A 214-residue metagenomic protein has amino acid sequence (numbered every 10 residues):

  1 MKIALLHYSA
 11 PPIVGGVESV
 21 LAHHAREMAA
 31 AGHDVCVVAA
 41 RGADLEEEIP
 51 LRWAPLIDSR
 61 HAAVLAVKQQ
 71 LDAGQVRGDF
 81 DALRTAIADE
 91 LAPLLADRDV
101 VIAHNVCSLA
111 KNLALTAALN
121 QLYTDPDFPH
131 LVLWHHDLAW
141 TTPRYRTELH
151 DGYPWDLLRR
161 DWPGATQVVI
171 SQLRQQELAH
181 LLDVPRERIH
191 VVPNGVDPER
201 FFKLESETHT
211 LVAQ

Functional and structural regions predicted by a protein language model:
M1-P50, P129: N-terminal subdomain of nucleotide-sugar transferases
I3, V100-I102, T116-T141, V168: Active-site proximal beta-strand in glycosyltransferases
Y8, N105-V106, H135-L138, P193-N194: Histidine-centered beta-alpha loop that forms part of the nucleotide-sugar donor binding/catalytic region in diverse
E27, A31, C36-V100: A conserved catalytic-core segment of Leloir-type glycosyltransferases
G78-A82, L91-L115, P129-W134: Short N-terminal targeting/anchoring amphipathic segment
Q121, A139, E148-V168: Membrane-proximal helix-turn-helix segments that form the acceptor-binding/catalytic region of lipid-linked
P143-R146, A179-H180, E187, V196-A213: Acidic anion/phosphate-binding donor-loop and adjacent secondary structure in glycosyltransferase catalytic cores
L173, G195: Carbohydrate-associated surface elements
